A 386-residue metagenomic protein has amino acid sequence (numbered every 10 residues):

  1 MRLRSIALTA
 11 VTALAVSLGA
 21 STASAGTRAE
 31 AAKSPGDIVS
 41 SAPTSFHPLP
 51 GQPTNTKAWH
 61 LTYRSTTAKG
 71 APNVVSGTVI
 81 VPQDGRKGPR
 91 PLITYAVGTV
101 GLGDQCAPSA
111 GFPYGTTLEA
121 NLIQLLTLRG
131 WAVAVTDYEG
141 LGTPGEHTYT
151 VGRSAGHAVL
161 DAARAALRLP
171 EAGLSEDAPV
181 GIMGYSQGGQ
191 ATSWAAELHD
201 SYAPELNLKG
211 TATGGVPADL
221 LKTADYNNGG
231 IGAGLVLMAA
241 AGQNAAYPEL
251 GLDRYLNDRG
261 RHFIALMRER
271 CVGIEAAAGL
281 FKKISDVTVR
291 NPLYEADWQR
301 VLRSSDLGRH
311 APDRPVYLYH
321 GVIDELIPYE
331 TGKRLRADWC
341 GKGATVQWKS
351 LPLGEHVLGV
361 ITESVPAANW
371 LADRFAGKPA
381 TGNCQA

Functional and structural regions predicted by a protein language model:
M1-A25: Secretory targeting and sorting signals
L3-S5, S24-K87: Catalytic-loop region of hydrolases
T67-R129: Short, surface-exposed "cap/lid" segments of acyl-processing enzymes
Y149-E171: Alpha/beta-hydrolase active-site loop
R164-G234: Primarily recognizes the serine-hydrolase "nucleophile elbow" in alpha/beta-hydrolase and SGNH/GDSL folds
G214-R309: Accessory cap/linker subdomain of secreted extracellular hydrolases
R290, Y294-R300, L326, E330-A386: C-terminal catalytic histidine-bearing segment of alpha/beta-hydrolase fold enzymes
P312, Y317-D324: Short beta-strand/loop motif that positions the catalytic acidic residue of the alpha/beta-hydrolase fold
